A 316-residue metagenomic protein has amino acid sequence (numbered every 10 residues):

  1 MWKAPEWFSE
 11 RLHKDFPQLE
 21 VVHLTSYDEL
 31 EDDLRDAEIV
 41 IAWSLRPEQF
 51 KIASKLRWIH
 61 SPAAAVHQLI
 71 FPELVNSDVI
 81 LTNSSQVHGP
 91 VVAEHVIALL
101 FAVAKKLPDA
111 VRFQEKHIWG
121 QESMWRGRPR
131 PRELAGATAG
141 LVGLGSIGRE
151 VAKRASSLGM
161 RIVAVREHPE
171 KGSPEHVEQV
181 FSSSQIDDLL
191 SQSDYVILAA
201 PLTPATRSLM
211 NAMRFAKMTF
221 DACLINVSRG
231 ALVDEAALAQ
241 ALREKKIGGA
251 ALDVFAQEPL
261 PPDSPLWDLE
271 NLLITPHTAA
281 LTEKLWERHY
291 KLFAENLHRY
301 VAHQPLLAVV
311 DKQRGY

Functional and structural regions predicted by a protein language model:
M1-T82, N211: An N-terminal-biased, well-structured beta-alpha scaffold segment characteristic of Rossmann-like dinucleotide-binding
F8, T82-H95, D109-A110, A256-Y316: C-terminal helix-to-coil terminal segments
V22, V163, A231: Conserved beta-strand positions in the Rossmann-like core of class I SAM-dependent methyltransferases
D33-R35, F50-A53, L134, D188-S191 (+2 more regions): A short, aliphatic-rich alpha-helical micro-motif
D78-V79, S84-T138: Phosphate-binding beta-alpha-beta segment of Rossmann-like dinucleotide-binding domains, i.e., the NAD(P)
L144-G145: Glycine-rich Rossmann-fold phosphate-binding loop(s) that bind the pyrophosphate of adenine dinucleotide cofactors
G148-R149: N-terminal Rossmann-fold NAD(P) dinucleotide-binding loop
H168-P265: Rossmann-like adenosine-cofactor binding region
